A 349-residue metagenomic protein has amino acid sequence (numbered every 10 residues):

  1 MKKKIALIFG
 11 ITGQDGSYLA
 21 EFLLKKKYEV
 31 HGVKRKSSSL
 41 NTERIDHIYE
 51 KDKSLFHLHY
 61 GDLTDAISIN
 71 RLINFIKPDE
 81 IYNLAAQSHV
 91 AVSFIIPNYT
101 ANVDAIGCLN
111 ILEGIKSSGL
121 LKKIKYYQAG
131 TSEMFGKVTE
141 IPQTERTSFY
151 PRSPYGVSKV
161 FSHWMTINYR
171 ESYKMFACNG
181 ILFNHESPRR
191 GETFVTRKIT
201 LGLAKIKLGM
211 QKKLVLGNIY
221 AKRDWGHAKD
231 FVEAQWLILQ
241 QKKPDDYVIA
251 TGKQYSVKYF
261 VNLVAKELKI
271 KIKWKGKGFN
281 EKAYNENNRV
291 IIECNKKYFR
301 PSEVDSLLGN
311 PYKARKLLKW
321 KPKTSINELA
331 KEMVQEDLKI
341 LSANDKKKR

Functional and structural regions predicted by a protein language model:
M1-H185, K229, Q235, L239 (+4 more regions): N-terminal Rossmann-like NAD(P)+-binding domain of SDR-like oxidoreductases, especially those catalyzing
L19, K25, G32-V33, L40 (+2 more regions): C-terminal substrate-binding subdomain of Rossmann-fold SDR/epimerase-dehydratase oxidoreductases
